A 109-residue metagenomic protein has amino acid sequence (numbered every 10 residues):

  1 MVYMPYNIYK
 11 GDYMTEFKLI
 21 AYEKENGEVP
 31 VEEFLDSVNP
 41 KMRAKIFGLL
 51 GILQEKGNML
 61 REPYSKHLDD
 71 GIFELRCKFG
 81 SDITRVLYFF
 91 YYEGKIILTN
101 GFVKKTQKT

Functional and structural regions predicted by a protein language model:
M1-I83, Y92-I96, K105-T109: Basic, Lys/Arg-enriched alpha-helical interface segments
T99: ATP-dependent carboxylate-activation loops
F102: Residue-level signal for short, function-critical loop segments
